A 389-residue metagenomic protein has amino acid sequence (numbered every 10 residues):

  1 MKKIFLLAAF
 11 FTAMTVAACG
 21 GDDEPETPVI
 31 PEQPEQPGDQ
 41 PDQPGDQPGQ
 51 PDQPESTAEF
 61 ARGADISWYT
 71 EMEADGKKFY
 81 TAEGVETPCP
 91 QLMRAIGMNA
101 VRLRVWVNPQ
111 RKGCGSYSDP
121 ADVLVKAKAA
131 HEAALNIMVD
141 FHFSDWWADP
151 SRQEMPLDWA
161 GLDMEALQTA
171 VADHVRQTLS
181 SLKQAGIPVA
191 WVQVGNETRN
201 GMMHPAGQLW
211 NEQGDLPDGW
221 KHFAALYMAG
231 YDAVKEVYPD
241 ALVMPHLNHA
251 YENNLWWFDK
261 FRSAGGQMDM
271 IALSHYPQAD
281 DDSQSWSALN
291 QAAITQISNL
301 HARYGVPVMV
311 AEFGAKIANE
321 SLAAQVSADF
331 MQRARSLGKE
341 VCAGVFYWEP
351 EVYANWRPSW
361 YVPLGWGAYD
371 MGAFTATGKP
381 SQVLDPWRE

Functional and structural regions predicted by a protein language model:
M1-I4: Positively charged n-region of N-terminal signal peptides that target proteins for export
L6-E55: Bacterial Sec-dependent N-terminal signal peptides
P54-L92: Boundary/entry segment of secreted carbohydrate-active catalytic domains
A61-I66, V101-L103, I137-F141, A190-V194 (+4 more regions): Hydrophobic faces of well-ordered beta-strands that scaffold small-molecule active sites in alpha/beta enzyme cores
S67-Y69, W106-N108, H142-W146, V194-R199 (+4 more regions): Active-site beta-loop-alpha junctions enriched in small/polar residues
K77-K78, A318-E389: Aromatic-rich peripheral "rim/lid" segments of glycoside hydrolase catalytic domains that contact and position glycan
E83, T87-P90, R94, Y238-L242 (+3 more regions): Glycoside hydrolase catalytic-domain groove-lining segments
L92-G219, F223-L242, N248: Substrate-binding cleft and catalytic face of glycoside hydrolase catalytic domains, especially the flexible beta-alpha
